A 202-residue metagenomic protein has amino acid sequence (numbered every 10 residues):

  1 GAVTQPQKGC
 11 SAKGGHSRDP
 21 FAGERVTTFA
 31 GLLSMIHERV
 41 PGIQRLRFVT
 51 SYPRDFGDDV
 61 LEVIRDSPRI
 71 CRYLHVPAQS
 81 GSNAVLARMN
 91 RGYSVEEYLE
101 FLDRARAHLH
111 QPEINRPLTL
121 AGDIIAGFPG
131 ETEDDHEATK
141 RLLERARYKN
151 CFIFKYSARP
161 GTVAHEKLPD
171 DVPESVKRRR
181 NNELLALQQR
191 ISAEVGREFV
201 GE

Functional and structural regions predicted by a protein language model:
G1-E133: Conserved SAM/AdoMet-binding glycine-rich loop
R72, A84-E202: A structural motif corresponding to the C-terminal lobe/cap of the Radical SAM core domain
